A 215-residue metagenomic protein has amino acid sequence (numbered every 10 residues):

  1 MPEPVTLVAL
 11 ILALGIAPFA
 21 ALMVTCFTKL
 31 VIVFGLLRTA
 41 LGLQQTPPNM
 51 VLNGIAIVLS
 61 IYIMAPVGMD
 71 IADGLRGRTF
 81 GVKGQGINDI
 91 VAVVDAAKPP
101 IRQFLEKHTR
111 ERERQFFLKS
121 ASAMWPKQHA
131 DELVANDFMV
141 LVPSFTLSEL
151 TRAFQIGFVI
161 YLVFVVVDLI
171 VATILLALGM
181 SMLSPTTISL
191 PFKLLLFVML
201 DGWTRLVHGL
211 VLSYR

Functional and structural regions predicted by a protein language model:
M1-R215: Hydrophobic alpha-helical segments and their helix-loop boundaries in membrane and membrane-proximal proteins
